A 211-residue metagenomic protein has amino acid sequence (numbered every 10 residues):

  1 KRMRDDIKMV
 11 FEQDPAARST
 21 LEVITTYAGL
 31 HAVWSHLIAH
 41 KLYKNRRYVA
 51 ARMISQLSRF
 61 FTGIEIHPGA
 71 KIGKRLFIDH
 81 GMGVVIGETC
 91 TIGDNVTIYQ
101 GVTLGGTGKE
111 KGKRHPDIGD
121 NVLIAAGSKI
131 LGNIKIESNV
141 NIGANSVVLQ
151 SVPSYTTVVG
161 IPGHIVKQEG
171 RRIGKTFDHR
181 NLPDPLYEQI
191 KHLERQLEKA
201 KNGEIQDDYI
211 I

Functional and structural regions predicted by a protein language model:
K1-S58, I173-I211: Terminal amphipathic alpha-helical/low-complexity segments used for targeting or macromolecular assembly
R59-V166: Structural signal for interior beta-strand "rungs" in well-ordered beta-sheet cores of soluble enzyme domains
Q168-R171: A structural signal for small-residue-enriched, beta-sheet-centric alpha/beta enzyme cores and oligomeric scaffold folds
